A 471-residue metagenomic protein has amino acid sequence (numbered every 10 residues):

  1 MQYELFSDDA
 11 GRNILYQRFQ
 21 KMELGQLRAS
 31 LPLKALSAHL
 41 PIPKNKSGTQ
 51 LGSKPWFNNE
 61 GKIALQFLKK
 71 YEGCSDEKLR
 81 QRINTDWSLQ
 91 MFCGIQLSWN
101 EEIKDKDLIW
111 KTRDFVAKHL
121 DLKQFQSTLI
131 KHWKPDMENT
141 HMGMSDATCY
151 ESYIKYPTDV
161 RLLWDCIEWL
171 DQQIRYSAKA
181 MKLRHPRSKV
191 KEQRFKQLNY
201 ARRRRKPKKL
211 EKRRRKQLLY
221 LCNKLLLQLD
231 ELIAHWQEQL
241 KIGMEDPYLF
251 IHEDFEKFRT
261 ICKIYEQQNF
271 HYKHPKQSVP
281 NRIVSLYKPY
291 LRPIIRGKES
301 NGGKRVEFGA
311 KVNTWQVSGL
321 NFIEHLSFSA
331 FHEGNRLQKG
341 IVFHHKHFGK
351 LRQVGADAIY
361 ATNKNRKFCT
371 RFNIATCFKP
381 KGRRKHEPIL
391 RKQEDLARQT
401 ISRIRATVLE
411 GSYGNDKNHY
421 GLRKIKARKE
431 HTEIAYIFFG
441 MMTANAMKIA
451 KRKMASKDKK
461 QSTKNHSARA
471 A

Functional and structural regions predicted by a protein language model:
M1-A38, K451, A455-A471: Charged, often Cys/His-bearing segments associated with DNA-binding zinc-finger transcription factors
M22-A64, I389: Basic, short loop/linker segments at the boundary and entry of helix-turn-helix/winged-helix-like folds
K54, N58-E60, Y71, E77-N84 (+4 more regions): Polybasic low-complexity intrinsically disordered regions
L65-K69: Short helix-to-turn junction characteristic of helix-turn-helix DNA-binding domains, especially the helix
S88-L108: Short, positively charged loop/turn segments that connect secondary-structure elements
D254-T260, N269-Y272, A397-A471: Basic, amphipathic alpha-helical segments enriched in Lys/Arg and hydrophobic/aromatic residues
T314, L337, V354-I359, T376 (+3 more regions): Hydrophobic, well-ordered secondary-structure elements that form the walls of internal hydrophobic environments
H345-I401: An internal, acidic/charged active-site-proximal segment that coordinates divalent cations and/or engages
